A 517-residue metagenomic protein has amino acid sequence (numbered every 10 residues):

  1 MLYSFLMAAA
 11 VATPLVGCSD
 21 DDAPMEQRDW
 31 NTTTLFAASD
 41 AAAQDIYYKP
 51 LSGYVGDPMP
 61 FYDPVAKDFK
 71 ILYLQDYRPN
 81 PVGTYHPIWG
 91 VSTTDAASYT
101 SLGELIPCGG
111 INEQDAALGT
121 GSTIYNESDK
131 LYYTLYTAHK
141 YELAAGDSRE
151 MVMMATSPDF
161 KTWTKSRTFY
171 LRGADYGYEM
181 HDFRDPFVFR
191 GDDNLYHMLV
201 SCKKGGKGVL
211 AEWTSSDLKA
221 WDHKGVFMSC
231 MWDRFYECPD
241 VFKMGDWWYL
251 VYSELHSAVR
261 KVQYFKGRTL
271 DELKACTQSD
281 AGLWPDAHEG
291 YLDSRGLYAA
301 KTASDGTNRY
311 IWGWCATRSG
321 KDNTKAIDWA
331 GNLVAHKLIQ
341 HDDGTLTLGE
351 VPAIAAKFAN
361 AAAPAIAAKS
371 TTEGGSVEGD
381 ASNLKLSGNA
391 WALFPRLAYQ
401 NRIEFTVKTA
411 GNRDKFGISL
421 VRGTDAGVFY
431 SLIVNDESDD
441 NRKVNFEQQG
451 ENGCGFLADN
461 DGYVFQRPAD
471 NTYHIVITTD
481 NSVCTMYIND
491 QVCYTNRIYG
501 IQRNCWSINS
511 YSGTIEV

Functional and structural regions predicted by a protein language model:
M1-F5: Bacterial N-terminal signal peptides that target proteins for export
P14-G17: C-terminal motif of bacterial Sec signal peptides marking the signal peptidase cleavage site
S19, A23-D185, F189-D233, K243-D293 (+3 more regions): Beta-rich carbohydrate-recognition and catalytic domains
V241, I403-F405, N471-I488: Short tryptophan-centered beta-strand motifs in secreted/extracellular beta-sheet-rich domains of glycan-recognition
H288-E289, N389-R396, D461-R467, N496: Beta-strand-rich interaction surfaces with strong enrichment in secreted/lumenal proteins
S382-Q449: Secretory/extracellular carbohydrate-interaction modules and structurally similar beta-sandwich "look-alikes"
E451-H474: Short, aromatic/His-centered strand-loop micro-motif at the edge of beta-sheets
I498-V517: Ligand-recognition surfaces built from glycine- and aromatic
